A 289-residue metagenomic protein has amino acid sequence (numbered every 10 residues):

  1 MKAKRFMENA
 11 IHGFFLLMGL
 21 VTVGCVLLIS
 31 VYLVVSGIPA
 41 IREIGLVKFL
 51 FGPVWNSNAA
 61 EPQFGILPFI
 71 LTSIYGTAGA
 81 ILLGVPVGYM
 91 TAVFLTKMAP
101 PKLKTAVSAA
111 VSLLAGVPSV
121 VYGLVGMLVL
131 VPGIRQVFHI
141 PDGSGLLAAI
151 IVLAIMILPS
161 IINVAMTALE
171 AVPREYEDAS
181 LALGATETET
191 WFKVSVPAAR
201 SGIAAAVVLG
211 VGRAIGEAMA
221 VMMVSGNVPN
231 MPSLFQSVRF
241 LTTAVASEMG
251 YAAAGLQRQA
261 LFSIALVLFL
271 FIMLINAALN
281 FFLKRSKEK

Functional and structural regions predicted by a protein language model:
M1-G19, L279-K289: Transmembrane alpha-helical segments of polytopic membrane transport and secretion proteins
K2-N9, V35-A80, P100-P101, S247-R258: Periplasmic/extracellular loop-to-transmembrane helix junction in inner-membrane transport proteins
H12, V87-G126, K289: Cytoplasmic-entry segments and transmembrane alpha-helices of multi-pass inner-membrane transporters
S112-A154: Generic hydrophobic transmembrane alpha-helix motif, especially the helices
P118, L183-G184, P197: Glycine/proline-centered hinge or cleavage motifs at structural transition points of membrane proteins
V164-A165, E187-S225: Transmembrane alpha-helices
M166-E170, R174, L181, G250-K289: C-terminal transmembrane helix and the adjacent membrane-cytosol boundary/short C-terminal tail of inner/organellar
V221-F269: Interhelical loop and adjacent transmembrane-helix boundary motif in polytopic membrane transport permeases
